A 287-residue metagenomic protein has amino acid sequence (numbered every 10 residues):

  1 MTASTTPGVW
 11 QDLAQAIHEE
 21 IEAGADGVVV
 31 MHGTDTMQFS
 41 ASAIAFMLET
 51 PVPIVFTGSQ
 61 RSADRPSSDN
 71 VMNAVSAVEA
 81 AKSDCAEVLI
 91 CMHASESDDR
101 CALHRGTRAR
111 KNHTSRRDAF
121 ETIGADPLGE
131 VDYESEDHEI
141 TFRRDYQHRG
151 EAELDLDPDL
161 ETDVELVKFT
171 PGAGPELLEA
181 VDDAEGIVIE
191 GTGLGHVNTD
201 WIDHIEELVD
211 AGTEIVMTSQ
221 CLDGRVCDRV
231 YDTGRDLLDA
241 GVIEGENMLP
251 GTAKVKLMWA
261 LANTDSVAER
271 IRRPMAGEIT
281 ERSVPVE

Functional and structural regions predicted by a protein language model:
M1-E20, D203, S266: ATP/NTP phosphate-donor binding region
E22-M37, D183-L194: Short acidic, glycine-rich surface-loop motifs adjacent to enzyme active sites
V30-H32, V55-G58, L89-A94, K168 (+2 more regions): Short beta-strand segments
V30-V52, D200-I205: Short Gly/Thr/Asp-enriched flexible loops that form oxyanion-binding sites at enzyme active sites
T50-P53, A86, L208-E214: A short helix->loop->beta-strand "cap" motif at the edges of active sites that frequently abuts
T57-S135: Internal gly/pro-rich beta-alpha loop/helix module that stabilizes soluble enzyme cofactors or their anionic handles
A102-G186, V284-E287: Accessory alpha-helical/coil subdomains and C-terminal extensions that flank or cap enzyme catalytic cores
L194-E287: C-terminal non-catalytic interaction/assembly regions of soluble proteins
